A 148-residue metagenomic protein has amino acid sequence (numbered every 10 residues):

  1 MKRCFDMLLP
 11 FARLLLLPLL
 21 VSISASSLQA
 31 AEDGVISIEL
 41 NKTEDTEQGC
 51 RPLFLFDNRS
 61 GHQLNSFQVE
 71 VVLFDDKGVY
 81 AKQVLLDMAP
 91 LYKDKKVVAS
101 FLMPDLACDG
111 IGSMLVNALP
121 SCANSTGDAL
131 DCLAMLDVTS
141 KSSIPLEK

Functional and structural regions predicted by a protein language model:
M1-P10: N-terminal secretory signal peptides that target proteins for export/translocation
A12-I23: Bacterial N-terminal signal peptides
A30-G49, S142-L146: Low-complexity, acidic Ser/Thr/Pro/Gly-rich terminal tails and inter-domain linkers that flank the onset of structured
F56-G61: Asparagine-centered strand-capping/turn motif at beta-strand->loop junctions
Q63-S66: Short acidic/proline- and small/hydrophobic-mixed sequence motifs that coincide with surface turns and coil-to-beta
L73-V84, N124-S125: Short aromatic-acidic-glycine turn motif
Y80-G110: Intrinsically disordered, low-complexity Pro/Gly/Ser/Thr-rich segments with frequent PxxP/GP/PP motifs and embedded
D105-K148: Terminal connector regions
